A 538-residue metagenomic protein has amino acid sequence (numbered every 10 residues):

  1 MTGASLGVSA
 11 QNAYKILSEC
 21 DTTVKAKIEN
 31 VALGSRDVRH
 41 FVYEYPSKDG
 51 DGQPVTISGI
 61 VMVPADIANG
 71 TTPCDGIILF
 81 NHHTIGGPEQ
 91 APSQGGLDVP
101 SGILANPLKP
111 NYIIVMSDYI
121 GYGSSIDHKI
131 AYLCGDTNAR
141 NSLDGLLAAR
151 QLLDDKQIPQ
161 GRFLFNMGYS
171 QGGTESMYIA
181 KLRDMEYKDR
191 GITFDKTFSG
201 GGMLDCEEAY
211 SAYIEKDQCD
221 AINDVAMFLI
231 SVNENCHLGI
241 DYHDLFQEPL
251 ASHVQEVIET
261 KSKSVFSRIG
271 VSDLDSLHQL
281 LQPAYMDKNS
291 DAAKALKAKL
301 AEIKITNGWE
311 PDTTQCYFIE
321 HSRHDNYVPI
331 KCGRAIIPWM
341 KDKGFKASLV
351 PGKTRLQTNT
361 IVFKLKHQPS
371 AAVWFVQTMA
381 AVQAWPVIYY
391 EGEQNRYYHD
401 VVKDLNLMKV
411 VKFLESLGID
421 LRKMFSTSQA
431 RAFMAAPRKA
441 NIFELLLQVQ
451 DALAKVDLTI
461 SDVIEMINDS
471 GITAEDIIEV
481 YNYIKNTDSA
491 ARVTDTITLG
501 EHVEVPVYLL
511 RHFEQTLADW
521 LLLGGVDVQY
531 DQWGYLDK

Functional and structural regions predicted by a protein language model:
G7-A68: Catalytic-loop region of hydrolases
D66-N106: Short, surface-exposed "cap/lid" segments of acyl-processing enzymes
Y132-D154: Alpha/beta-hydrolase active-site loop
A148-D155, G161-K216: Primarily recognizes the serine-hydrolase "nucleophile elbow" in alpha/beta-hydrolase and SGNH/GDSL folds
I179, P329-W339: Short alpha-helix in the alpha/beta-hydrolase fold that links the catalytic acid
G200-E310: Accessory cap/linker subdomain of secreted extracellular hydrolases
F318-H321, D325: Short beta-strand/loop motif that positions the catalytic acidic residue of the alpha/beta-hydrolase fold
Y327, R334, K343-F413, L417-G418 (+1 more regions): C-terminal catalytic histidine-bearing segment of alpha/beta-hydrolase fold enzymes
